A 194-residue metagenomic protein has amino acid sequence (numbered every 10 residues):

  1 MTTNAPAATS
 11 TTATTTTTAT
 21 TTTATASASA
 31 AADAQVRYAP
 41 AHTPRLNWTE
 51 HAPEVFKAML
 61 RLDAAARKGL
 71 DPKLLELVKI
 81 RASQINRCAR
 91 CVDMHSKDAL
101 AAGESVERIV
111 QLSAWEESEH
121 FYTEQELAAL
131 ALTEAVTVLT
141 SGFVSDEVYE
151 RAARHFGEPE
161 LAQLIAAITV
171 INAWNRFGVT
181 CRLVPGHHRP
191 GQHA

Functional and structural regions predicted by a protein language model:
M1-A13, T22-A194: Hydrophobic alpha-helical segments
